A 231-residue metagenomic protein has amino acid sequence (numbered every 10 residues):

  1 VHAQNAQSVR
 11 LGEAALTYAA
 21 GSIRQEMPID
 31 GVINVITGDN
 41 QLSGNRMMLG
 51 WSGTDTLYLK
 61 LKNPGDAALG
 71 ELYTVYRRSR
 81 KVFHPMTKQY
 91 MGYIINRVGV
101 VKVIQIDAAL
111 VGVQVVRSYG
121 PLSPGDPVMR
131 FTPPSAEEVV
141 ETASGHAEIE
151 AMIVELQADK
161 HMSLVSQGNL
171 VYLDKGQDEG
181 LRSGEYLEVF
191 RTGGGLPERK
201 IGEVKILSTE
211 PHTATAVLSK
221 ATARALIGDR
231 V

Functional and structural regions predicted by a protein language model:
V1-V231: Surface-exposed, polar/charged interaction patches used for macromolecular assembly or partner binding
